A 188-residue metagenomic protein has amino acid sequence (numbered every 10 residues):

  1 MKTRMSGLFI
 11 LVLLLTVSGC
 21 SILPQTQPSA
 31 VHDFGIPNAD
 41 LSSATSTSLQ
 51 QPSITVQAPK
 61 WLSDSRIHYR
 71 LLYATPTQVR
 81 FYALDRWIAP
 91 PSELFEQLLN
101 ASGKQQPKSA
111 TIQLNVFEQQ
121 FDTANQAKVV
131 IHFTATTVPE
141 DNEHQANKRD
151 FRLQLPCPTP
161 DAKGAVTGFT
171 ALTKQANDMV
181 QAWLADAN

Functional and structural regions predicted by a protein language model:
M1-S21: Sec-dependent bacterial lipoprotein signal peptides
C20-D85, A187-N188: A structural "domain/chain start" motif
I22-F34, Q97, A101-H144: Surface-exposed short loop/turn segments
D40, K60-L62, E118, D141 (+1 more regions): Residues that cap or initiate secondary-structure elements
K60, P91, G103, F121 (+2 more regions): Sec/Tat-exported extracytoplasmic proteins
Y73-Q105: Mid-chain, structured segments of secreted extracytoplasmic proteins
T75-D85, N142-A182: Short secondary-structure boundary motifs at beta->alpha junctions and helix caps
